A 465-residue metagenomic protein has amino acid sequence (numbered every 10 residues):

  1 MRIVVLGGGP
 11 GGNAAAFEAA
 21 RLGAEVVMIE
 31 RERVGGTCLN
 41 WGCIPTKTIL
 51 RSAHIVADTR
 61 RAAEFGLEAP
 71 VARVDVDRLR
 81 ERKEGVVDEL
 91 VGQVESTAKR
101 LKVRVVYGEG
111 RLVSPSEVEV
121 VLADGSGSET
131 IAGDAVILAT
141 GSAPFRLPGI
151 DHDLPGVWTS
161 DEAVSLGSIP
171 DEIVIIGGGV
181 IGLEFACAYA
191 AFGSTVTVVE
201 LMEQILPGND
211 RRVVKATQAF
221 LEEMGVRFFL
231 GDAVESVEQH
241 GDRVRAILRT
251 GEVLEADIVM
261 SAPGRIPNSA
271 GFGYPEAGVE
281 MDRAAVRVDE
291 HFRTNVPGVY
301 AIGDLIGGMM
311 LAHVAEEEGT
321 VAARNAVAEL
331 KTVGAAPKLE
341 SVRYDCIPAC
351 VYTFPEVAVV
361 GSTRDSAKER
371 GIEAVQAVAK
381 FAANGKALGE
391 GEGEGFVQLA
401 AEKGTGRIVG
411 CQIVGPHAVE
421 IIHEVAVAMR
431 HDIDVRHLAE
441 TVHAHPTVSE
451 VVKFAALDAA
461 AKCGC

Functional and structural regions predicted by a protein language model:
M1, S126-A135, R249-I258, N295: Core beta-strand elements of the Rossmann-like FAD/NAD(P) dinucleotide-binding domain in flavoenzyme oxidoreductases
L6-G11, A15-E32, I44, T48-I55 (+2 more regions): Flexible, glycine-rich terminal cap/loop adjacent to redox cofactors in electron-transfer oxidoreductases
G8, T140-G141, P263-G264: Glycine-rich, N-terminal phosphate-binding loop of Rossmann-like dinucleotide-binding domains
G12, G179-G182, A315: Catalytic nucleophile loop
F17-A24, I29-I169, T197, M202-L206 (+5 more regions): Glycine-rich flavin
C43, T140-T195, V199, R227-F228 (+1 more regions): Glycine-rich dinucleotide-binding loop and its adjacent helix/turn
D153-P170, V253-A336: FAD-site-proximal beta/loop scaffold in flavoenzymes
